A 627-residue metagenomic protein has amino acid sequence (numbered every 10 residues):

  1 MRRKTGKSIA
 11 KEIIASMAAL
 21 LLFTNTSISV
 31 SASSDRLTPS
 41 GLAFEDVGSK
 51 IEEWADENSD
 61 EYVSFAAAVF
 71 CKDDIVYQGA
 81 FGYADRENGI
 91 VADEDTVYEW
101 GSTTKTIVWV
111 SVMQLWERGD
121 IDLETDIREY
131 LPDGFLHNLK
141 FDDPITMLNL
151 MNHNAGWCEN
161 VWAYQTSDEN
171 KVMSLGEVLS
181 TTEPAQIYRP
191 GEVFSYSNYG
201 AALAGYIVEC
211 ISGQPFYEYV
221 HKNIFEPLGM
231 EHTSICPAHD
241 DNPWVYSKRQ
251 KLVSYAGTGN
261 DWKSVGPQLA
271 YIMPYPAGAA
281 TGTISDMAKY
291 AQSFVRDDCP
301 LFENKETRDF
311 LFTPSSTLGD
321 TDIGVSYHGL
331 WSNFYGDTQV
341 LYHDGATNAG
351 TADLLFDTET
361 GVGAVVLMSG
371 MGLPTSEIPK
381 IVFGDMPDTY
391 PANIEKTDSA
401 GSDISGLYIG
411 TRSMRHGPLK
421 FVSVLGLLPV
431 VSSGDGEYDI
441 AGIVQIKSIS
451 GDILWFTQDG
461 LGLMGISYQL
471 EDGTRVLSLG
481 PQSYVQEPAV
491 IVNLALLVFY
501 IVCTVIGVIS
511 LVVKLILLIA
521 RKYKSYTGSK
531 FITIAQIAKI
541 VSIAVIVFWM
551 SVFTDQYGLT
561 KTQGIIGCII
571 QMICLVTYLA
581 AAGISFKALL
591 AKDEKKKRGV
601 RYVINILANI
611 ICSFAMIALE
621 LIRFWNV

Functional and structural regions predicted by a protein language model:
T24-R36: Sec-dependent signal peptide cleavage junction
S33-Y77, Q214, H221, Q268-V512 (+1 more regions): Catalytic loop of the DD-peptidase/beta-lactamase superfamily, centered on the K-T-G motif and neighboring
D56-V91, L123, V161, Q165-E169: A short, well-structured edge-of-sheet supersecondary motif
S59-A66, N88-N149, I187-G200, Y275-G278 (+1 more regions): Short active-site loop at a secondary-structure junction that contains or immediately precedes the catalytic residue(s)
D85, L139-L354, T358: Short, surface-exposed loop or secondary-structure junction motifs that flank catalytic or metal-binding residues
L497-V505, T562-Y578: Alpha-helical transmembrane segments of polytopic membrane proteins
G507-S542, L590-G599: Juxtamembrane interface at the cytosolic side of transmembrane helices
A615-V627: Juxtamembrane boundary at the C-terminal end of a transmembrane helix
